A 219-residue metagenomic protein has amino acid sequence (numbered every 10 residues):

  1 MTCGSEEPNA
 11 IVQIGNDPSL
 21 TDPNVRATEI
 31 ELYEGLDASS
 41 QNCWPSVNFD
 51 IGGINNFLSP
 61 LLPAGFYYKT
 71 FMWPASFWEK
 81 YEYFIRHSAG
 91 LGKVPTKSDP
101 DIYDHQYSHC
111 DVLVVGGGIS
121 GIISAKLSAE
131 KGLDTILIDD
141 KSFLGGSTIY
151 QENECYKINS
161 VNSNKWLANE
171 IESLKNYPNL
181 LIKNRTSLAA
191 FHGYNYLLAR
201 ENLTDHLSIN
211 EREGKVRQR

Functional and structural regions predicted by a protein language model:
T2-P18, V25, E29-L113, N164-R219: FAD-binding core/adjacent interface of flavoenzyme oxidoreductases
T21-D22, I123, G146-S147, L207-S208: Short helix/loop capping segments that flank catalytic or ligand/cofactor-binding pockets
Q106-L137: N-terminal Rossmann-like FAD-binding beta1-loop-alpha1 element of flavoenzymes
G116-G121, G145-G146, R185: Glycine-centered flexibility sites
L127-K131, S147, Y177: Generic, well-ordered alpha-helical scaffold segments in large soluble proteins
D139-K141, T186: Glycine-rich, histidine-containing beta strand-loop boundary motifs that form or position
S142-W166: Conserved N-terminal glycine-rich FAD pyrophosphate-binding loop of Rossmann-like flavoproteins
